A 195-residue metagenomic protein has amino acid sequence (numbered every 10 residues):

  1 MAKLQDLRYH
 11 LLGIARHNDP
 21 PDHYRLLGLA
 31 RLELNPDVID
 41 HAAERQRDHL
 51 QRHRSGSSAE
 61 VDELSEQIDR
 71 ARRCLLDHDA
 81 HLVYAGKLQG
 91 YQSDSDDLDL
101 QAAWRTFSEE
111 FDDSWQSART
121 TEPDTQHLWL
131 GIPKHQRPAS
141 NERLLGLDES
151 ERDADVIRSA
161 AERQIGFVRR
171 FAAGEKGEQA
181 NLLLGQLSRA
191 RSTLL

Functional and structural regions predicted by a protein language model:
M1-H53, G90-Q92, D96-A173: N-terminal J-domain/J-like co-chaperone modules of DnaJ/Hsp40 proteins
N35-Q51, E60-V83, D153-R169, N181-L195: J-domain helical core
G56: Conserved donor NDP-sugar-binding/catalytic core segment of glycosyltransferases
Y84-L88: Short, tandemly repeated low-complexity microdomains enriched for cysteine and small residues
